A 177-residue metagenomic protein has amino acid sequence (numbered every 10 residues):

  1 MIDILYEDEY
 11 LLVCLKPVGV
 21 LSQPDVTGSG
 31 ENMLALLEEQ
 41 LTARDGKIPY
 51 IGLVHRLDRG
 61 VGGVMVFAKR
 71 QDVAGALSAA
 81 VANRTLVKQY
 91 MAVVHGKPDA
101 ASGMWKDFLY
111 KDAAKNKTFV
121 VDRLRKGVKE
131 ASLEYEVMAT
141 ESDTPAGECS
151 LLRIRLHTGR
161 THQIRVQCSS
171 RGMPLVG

Functional and structural regions predicted by a protein language model:
M1-G177: RNA pseudouridine synthases
